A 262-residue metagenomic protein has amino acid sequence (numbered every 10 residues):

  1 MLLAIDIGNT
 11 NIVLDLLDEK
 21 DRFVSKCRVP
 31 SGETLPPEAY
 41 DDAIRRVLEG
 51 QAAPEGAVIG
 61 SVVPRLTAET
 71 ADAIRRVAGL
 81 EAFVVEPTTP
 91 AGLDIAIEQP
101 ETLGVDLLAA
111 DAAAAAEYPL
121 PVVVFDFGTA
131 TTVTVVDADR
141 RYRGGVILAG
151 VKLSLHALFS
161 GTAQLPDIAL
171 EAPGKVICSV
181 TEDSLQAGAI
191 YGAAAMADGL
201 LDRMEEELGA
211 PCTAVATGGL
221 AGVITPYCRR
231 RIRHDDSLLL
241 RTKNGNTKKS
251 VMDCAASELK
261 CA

Functional and structural regions predicted by a protein language model:
M1-A4, S154-A262: ATP-binding/phosphotransfer module of carbohydrate and carboxylate kinases, centering on a glycine-rich
L2-R46, R141-D167, E171-K175: Short glycine-rich, Thr/Ser-proximal phosphate-binding strand/loop in the N-terminal lobe of ATP-dependent enzymes
I5-N11, F125-A130, V151, T217-G219: A short acidic Gly-Thr/Ser loop motif
L14, I59, G128, L158 (+1 more regions): Residue-level signal for inorganic ion chemistry
A43-G56, L200-C212: Phosphate/pyrophosphate-binding loops at sites that engage ATP/ADP/AMP, CoA/4′-phosphopantetheine, polyphosphate
L48-R75: Phosphate-bearing ligand-interacting subdomains that bind or position ATP/ADP/UDP/GDP/NAD(P) or nucleotide-linked
A53-V63, E81-F83, G209-G219: Short glycine-rich phosphate-binding loop at a beta-alpha junction
L80-V84, T89-G161, I190-L201: Phosphate-binding/catalytic loop of phosphoryl-transfer enzymes
